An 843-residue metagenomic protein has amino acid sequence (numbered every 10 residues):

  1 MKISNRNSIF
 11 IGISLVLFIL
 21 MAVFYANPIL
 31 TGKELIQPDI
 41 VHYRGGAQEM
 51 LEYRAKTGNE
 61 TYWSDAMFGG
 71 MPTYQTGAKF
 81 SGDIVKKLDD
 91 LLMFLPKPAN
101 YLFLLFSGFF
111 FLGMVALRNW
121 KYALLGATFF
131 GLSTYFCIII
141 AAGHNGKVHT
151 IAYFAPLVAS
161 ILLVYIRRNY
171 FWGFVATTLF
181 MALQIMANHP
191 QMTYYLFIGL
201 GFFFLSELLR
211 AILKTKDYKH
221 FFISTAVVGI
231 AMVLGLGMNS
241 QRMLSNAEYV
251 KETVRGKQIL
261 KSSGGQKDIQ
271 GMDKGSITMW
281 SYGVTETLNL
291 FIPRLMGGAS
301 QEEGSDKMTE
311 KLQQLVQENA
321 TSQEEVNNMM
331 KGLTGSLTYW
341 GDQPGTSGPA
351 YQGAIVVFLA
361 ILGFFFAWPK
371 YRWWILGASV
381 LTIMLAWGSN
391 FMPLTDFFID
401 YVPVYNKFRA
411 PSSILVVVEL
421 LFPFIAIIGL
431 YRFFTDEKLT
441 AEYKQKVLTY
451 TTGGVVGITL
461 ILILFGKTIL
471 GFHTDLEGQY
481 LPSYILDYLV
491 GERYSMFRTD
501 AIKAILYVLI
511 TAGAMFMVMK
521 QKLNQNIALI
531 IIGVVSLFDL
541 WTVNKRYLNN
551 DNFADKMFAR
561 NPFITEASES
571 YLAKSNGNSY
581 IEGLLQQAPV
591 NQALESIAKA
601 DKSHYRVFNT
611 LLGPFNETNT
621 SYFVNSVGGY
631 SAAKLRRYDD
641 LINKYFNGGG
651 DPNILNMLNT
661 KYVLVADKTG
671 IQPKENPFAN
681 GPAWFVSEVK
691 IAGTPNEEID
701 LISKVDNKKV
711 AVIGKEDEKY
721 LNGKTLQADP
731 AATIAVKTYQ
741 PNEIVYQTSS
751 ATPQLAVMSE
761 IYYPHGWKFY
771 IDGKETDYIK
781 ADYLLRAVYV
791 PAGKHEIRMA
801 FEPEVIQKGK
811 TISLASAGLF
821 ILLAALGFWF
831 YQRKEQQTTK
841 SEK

Functional and structural regions predicted by a protein language model:
I3, F358, G649, K661 (+2 more regions): Active-site-proximal, structured, solvent-exposed surfaces of multi-pass membrane proteins that position macromolecular
F10-G46, I230-L244, L381-M384, L460 (+1 more regions): Transmembrane signal-anchor helices characteristic of membrane glycosylation enzymes that use polyprenol
F18-G108, T128-I151, K267-D268, M272-Q352 (+3 more regions): Membrane-interface coil-to-helix junctions
L30-Y43, N246-S262, R546-E566: Alpha-helical transmembrane signal-anchor/signal-peptide segments
N100-L117, V356-F358, I425, A512: Transmembrane-helix motifs of polytopic, lipid-linked glycan transferases
L125-T128, G143-F154, V164-A182, P190-M232 (+3 more regions): Contiguous transmembrane helix-bundle modules in multi-pass membrane proteins
F221-Y282: Polar, glycine-rich mid-to-C-terminal structural blocks that act as macromolecule-binding/assembly scaffolds
K261, G265, T542-P730, A751: Extracytoplasmic
